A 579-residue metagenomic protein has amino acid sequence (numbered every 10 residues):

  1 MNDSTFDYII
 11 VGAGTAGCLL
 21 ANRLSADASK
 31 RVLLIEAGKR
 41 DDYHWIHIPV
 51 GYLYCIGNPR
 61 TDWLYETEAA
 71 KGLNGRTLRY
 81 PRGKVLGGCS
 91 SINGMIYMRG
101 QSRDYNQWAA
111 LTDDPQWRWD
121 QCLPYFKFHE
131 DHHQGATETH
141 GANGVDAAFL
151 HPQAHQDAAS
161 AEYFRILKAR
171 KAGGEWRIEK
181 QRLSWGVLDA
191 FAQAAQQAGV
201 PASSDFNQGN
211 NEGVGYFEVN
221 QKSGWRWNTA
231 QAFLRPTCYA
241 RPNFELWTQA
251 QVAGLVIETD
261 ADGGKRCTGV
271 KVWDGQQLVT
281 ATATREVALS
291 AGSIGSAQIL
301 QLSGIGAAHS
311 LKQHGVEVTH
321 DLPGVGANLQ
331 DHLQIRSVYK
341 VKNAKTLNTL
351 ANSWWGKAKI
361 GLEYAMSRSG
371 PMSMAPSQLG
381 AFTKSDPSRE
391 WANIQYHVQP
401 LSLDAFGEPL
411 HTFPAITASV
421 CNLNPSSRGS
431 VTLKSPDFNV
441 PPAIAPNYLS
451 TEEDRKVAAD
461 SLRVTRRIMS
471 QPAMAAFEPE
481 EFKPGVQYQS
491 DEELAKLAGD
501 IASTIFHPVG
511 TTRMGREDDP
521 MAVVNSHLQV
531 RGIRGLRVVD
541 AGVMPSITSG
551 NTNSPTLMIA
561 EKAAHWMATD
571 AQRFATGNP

Functional and structural regions predicted by a protein language model:
M1-F128, H151-Q153, L322, H332-Q334 (+1 more regions): N-terminal glycine-rich phosphate/pyrophosphate-binding loop and immediately adjacent elements
I10, G14-L19, R182, S293-I294 (+2 more regions): Residue-level detector of alpha-helix initiation sites
R31, K39-Y43, Y125, L255-D260 (+2 more regions): Glycine-rich loop(s) and the adjacent beta-strand/alpha-helix scaffold that form part
G51, Q221, W225, T248 (+5 more regions): A glycine-rich dinucleotide-binding beta-alpha-beta segment and adjacent secondary-structure elements that constitute
L111-T259, G264-C267, R336-G361: Conserved redox-cofactor binding core of oxidoreductases
N143, H151, A158, V338-A458 (+3 more regions): FAD cofactor-binding and catalytic pocket of flavoenzymes
A195, R463-S470, E561-R573: Internal hydrophobic alpha-helix adjacent to the cofactor/substrate pocket in enzyme cavities
I547-H565: A conserved FAD-binding loop/helix module that cradles the flavin
